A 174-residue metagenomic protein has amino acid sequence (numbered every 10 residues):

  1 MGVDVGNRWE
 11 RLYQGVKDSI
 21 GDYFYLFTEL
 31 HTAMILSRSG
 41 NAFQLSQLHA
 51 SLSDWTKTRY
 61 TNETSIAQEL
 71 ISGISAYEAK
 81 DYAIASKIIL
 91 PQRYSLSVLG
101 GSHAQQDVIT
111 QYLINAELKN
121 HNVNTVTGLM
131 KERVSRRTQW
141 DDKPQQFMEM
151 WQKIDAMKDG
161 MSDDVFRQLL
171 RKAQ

Functional and structural regions predicted by a protein language model:
M1-R8, G21-H31, L45-I71: Amphipathic helix-loop-helix modules that constitute alpha-helical solenoid scaffolds
G2-L12, S37-S51, A79-L90, N122: Helix-turn-helix repeat elements of alpha-solenoid scaffolds
Y13, Y23-L30, S37-G40, T56 (+3 more regions): C-terminal functional modules
Y13-Y25, A50-N62, L90-H103, K131-W140 (+1 more regions): Solenoid-like repeat scaffolds
Y25, S65, Q106, V126 (+1 more regions): Residues that mark the junctions of alpha-helical repeat units in TPR/alpha-solenoid scaffolds
H31, I35, I66-I74, V108-N115 (+1 more regions): "A position-specific structural signal for the A-helix of alpha-solenoid helical repeats
L52-S75, K80-T110, A116: Generic long, charged, amphipathic alpha-helical segments
W140-Q174: Eukaryotic acidic, Ser/Thr-rich intrinsically disordered low-complexity regions
